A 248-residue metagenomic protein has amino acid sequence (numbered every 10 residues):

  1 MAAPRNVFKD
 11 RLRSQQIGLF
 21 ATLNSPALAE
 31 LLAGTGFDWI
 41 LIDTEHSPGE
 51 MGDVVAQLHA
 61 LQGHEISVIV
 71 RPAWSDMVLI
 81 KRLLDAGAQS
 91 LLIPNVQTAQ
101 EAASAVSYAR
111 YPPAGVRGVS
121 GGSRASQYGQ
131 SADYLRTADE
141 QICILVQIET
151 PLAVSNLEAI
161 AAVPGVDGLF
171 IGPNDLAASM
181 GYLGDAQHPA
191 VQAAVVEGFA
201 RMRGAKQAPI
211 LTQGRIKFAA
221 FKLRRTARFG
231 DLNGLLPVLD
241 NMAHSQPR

Functional and structural regions predicted by a protein language model:
M1-F20, S131-E140, E197, R203-G204 (+1 more regions): N-terminal amphipathic alpha-helix/helix-capping segment at the start of soluble metabolic enzymes
L12-P26, V68-I69, A73, C143-S155 (+1 more regions): Active-site mouth loops of central-metabolism enzymes
L19, L32, D43, L91 (+4 more regions): Conserved, mostly hydrophobic/aromatic
L28-A56, P173-P189: Glycine-rich, proline-tolerant flexible connector loops at the mouths of alpha/beta enzymes
M51-D85, S107-A114, R136-E140, Q187-I210: Alpha-helix-loop-beta-strand connector modules within alpha/beta enzyme cores
V78, A88-P164, A178: Conserved anion-binding
S90-S104, L169-M180, K217-N241: Glycine-rich phosphate-binding active-site loops on the catalytic face of alpha/beta enzymes
R117-Q130, I142, I148-S155, A186 (+1 more regions): C-terminal alpha-helical cap/extension of soluble enzyme domains
